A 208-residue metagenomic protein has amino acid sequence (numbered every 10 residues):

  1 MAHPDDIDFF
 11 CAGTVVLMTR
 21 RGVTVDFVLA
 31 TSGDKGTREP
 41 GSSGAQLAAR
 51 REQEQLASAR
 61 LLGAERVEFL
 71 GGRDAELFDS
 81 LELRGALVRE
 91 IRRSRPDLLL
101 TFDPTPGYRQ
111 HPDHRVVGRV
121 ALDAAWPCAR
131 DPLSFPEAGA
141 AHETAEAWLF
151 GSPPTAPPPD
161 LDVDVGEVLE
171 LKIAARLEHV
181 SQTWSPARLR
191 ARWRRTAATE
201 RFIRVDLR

Functional and structural regions predicted by a protein language model:
M1-R95: Active-site rim/loop-helix segments in enzyme catalytic domains that contact anionic ligands
F78-R208: Metal-dependent de-N-acetylase/amidase catalytic core
